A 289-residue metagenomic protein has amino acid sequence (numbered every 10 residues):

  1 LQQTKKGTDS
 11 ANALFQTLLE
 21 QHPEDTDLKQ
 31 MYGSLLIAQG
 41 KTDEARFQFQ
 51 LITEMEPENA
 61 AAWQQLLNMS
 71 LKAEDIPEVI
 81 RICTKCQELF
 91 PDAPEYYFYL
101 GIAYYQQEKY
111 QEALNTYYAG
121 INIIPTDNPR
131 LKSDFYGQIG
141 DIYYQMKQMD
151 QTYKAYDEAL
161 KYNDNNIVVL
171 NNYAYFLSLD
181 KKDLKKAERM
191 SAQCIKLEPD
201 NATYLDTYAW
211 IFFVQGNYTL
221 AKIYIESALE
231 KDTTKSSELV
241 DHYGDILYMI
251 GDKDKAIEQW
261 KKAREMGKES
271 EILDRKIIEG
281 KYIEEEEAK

Functional and structural regions predicted by a protein language model:
Q3, I37, L71, Y105 (+5 more regions): Position-specific recognition of the canonical hydrophobic site in helix A of tetratricopeptide repeat
P23, P57, P91, P125 (+4 more regions): Short coil turns that delineate tetratricopeptide repeat
S34, N68, I102, D141 (+3 more regions): Residue-level recognition of tetratricopeptide repeat
